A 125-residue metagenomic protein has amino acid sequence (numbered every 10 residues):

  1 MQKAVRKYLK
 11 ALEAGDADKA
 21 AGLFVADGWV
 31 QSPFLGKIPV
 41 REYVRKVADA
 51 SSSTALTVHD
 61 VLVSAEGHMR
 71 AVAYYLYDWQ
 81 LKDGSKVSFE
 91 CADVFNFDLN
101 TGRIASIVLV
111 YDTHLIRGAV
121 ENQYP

Functional and structural regions predicted by a protein language model:
M1-A26, N122-P125: Short, low-complexity N-terminal intrinsically disordered segments enriched in polar/charged residues
K7, D27-Q31, K82: A general structural-boundary detector
A14-R70: A solvent-exposed, acidic/Ser-Thr-rich amphipathic alpha-helical stretch
R45-P125: A beta-strand edge to alpha-helix "cap/lid" segment located at domain peripheries
